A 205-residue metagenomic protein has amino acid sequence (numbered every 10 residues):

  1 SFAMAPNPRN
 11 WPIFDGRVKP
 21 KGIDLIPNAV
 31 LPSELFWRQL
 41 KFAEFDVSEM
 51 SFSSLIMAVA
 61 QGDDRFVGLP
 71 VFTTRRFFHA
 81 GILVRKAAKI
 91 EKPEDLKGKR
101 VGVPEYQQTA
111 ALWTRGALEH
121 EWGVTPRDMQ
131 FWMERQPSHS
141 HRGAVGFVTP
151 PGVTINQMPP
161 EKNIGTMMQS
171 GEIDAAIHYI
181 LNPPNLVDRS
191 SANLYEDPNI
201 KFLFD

Functional and structural regions predicted by a protein language model:
N7-R9, N182-P183: Short, solvent-exposed loop/turn segments at secondary-structure junctions
P8-H141, G146: Short, glycine-/small- and polar/acidic-enriched structural segments that line small-molecule recognition paths
H141-D205: Pocket-lining segment of extracytoplasmic ligand-binding domains
